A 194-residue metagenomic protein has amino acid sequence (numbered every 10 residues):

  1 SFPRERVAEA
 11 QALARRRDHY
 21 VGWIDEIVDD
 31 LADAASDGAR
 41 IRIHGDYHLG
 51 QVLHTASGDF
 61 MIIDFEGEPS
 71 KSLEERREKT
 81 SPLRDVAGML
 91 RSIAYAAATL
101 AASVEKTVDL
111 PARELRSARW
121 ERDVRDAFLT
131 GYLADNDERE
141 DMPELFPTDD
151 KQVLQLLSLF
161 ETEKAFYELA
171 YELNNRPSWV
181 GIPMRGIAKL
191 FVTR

Functional and structural regions predicted by a protein language model:
S1-H44, T55-I62, E68-K79, L83 (+5 more regions): ATP-dependent phospho-/nucleotidyl transfer catalytic cores
Y47: Hydrophobic HxD+1 residue recognition
Y95: Acidic, metal/cofactor-coordinating or nucleic-acid-engaging core segments within structured domains
